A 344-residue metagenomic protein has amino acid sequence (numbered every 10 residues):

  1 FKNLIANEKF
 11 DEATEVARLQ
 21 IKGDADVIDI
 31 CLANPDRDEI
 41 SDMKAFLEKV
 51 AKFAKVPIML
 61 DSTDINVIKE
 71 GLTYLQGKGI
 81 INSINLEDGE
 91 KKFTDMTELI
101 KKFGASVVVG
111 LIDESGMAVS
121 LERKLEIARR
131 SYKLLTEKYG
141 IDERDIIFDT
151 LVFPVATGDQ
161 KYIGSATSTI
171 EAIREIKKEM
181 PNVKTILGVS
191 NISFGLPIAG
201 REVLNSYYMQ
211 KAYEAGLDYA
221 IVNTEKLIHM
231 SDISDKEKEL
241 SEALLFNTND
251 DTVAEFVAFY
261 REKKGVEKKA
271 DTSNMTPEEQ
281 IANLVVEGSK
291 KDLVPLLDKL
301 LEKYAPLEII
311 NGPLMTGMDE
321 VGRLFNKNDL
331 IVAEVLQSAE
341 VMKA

Functional and structural regions predicted by a protein language model:
F1-P35, I40-M43, E48-K52, I65 (+3 more regions): ATP-dependent carboxylate/acyl-activation modules
L60-S62: Short beta-strand elements of ligand-binding domains
